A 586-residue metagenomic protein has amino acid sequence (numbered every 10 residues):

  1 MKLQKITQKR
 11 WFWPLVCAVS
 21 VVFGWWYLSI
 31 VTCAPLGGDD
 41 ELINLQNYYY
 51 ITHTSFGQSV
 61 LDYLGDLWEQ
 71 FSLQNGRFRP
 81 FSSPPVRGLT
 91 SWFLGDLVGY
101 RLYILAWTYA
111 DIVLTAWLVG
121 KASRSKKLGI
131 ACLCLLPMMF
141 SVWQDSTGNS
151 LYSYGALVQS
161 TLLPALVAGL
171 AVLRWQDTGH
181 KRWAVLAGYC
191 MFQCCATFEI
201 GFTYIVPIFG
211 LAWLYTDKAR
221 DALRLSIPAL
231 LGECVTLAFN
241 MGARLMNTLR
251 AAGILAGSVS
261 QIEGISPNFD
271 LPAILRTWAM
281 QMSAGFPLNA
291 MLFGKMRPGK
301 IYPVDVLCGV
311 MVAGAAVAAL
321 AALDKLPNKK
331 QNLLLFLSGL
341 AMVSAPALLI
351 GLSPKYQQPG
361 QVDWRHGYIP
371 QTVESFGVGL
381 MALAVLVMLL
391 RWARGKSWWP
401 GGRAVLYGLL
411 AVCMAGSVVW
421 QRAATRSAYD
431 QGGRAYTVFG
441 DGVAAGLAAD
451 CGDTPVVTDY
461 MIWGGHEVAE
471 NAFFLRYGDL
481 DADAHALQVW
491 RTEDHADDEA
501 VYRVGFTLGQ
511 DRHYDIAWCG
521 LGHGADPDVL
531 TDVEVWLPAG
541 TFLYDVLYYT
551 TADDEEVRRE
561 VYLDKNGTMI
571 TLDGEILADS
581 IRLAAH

Functional and structural regions predicted by a protein language model:
Q4, Q8-A131, D221-E233, N247-L333 (+2 more regions): Intrinsically disordered, polar/acidic, low-complexity terminal segments
V119-Q144, L163: Transmembrane-helix signature of polytopic, membrane-embedded enzymes that assemble or transfer cell-envelope glycans
L135, P327-Q358, Y407-M414: Transmembrane alpha-helix segments characteristic of polytopic inner-membrane glycan-assembly/cell-envelope
Q144-V167, T197, V373: Multi-pass, polyprenyl lipid-linked donor-dependent membrane glycosyltransferases
L157-V158, Q357-M388: Hydrophobic/aromatic-rich transmembrane helices and adjacent perimembrane loops
S160-A184, R220: Membrane-interface transmembrane helices that cradle and orient dolichyl/undecaprenyl
R182-E199: Membrane-interface alpha helices of multi-pass inner-membrane proteins
T203-L237, G242, M246: Perimembrane helix-loop-helix junctions
